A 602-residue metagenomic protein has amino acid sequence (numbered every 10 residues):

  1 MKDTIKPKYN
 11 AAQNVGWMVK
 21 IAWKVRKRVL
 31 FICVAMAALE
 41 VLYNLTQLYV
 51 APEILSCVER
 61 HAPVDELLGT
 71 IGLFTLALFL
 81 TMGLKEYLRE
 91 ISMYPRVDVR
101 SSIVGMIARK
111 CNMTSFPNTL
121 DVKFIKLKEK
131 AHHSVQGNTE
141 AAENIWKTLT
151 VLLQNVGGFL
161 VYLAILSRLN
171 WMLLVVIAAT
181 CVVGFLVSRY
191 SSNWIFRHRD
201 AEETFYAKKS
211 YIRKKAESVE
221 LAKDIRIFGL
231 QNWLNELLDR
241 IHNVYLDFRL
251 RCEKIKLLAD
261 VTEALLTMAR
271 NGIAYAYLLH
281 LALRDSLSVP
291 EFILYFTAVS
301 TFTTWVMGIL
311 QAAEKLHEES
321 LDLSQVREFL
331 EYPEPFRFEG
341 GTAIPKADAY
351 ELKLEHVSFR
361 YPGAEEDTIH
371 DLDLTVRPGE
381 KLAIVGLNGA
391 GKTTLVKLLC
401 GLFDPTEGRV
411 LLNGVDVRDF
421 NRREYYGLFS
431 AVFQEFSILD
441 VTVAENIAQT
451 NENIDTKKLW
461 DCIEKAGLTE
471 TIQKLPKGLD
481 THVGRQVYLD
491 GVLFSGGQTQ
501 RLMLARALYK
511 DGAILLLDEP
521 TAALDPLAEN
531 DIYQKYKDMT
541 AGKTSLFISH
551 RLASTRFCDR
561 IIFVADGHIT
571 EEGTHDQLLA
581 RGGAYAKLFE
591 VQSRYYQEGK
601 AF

Functional and structural regions predicted by a protein language model:
M1-G16, V97-E143, F205-F248, S320-P333 (+2 more regions): Extended non-transmembrane interhelical loops and adjacent amphipathic helices of multipass membrane proteins
M1-N44, V64-T70, L88, S92 (+6 more regions): Membrane-integrated ABC transporters
L30-Y87, A164-I195, A269, I273-A276 (+3 more regions): Transmembrane helix-loop-helix hairpins at lipid-water interfaces of multipass membrane proteins, especially the type-1
K128, D367, L411, T469-L502 (+1 more regions): ABC-fold ATPase nucleotide-binding domain signature/coupling loops
A201, L230, A274, Y295-E331: Cytosolic ends of transmembrane helices, especially the final helix of ABC transmembrane type-1 domains
C400: Helix-to-loop junction immediately C-terminal to a conserved catalytic motif
R409-L411, Y426, A444-L489, Y533-Q534 (+2 more regions): ABC ATPase nucleotide-binding domain helical subdomain, centered on the C-loop/LSGGQ "ABC signature"
G478, Q534, A541-G542, R551 (+1 more regions): C-terminal portion of ABC ATPase nucleotide-binding domains
